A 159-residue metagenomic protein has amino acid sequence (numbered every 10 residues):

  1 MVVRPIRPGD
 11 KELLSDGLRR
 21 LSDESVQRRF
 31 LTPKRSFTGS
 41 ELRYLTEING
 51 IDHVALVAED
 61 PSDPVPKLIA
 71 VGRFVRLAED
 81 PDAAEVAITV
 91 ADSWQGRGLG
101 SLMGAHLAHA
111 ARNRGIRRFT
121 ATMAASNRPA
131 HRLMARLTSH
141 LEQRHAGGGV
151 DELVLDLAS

Functional and structural regions predicted by a protein language model:
M1-S159: Long, contiguous binding/interaction regions
